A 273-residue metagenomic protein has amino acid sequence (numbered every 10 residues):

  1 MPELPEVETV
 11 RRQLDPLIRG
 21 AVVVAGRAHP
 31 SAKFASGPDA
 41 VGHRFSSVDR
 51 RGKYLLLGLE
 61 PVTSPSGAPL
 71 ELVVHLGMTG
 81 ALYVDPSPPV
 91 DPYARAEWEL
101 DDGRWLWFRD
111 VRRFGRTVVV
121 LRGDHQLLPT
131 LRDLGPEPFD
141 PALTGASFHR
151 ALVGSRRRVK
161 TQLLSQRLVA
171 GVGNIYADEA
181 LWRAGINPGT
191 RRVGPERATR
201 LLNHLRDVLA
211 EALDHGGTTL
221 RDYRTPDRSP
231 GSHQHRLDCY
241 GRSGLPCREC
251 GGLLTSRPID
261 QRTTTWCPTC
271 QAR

Functional and structural regions predicted by a protein language model:
M1-T117, H125, R242: Gly/Gly-Pro- and Ser/Thr-rich, intrinsically disordered tail segments characteristic of DNA damage-repair and tolerance
P2, E6, D140, R197: Catalytic cores of large soluble enzymes that bind and process phosphate-bearing ligands
V22-D39, D49, P61, P65-G67 (+1 more regions): Basic, nucleic-acid-binding surfaces and adjacent catalytic neighborhoods in DNA/RNA-processing proteins
P65-G171, Y176-G185, R192-P195, L201: Phosphate/anion-contacting hairpin/loop surfaces
